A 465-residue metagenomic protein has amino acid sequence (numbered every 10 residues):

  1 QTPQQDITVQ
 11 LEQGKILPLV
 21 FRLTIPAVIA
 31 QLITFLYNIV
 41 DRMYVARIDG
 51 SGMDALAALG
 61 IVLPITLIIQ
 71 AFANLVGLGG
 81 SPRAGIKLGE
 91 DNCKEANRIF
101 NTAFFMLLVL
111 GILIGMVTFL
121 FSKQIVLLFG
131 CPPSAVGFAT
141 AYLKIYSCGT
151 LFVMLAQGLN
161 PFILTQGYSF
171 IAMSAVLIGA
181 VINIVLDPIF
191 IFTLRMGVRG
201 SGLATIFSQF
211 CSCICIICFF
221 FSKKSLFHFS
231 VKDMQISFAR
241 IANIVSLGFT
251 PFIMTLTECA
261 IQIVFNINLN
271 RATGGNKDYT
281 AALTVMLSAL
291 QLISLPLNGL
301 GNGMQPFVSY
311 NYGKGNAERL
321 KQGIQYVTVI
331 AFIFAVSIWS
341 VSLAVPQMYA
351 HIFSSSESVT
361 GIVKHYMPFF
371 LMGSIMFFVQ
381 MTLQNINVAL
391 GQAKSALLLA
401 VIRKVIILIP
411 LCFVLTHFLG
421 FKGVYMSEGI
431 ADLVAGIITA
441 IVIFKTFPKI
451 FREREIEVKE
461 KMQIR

Functional and structural regions predicted by a protein language model:
Q1-T24, A84-L151, R195-F249, V308-G373 (+1 more regions): Short alpha-helical transmembrane segments in multi-pass integral membrane proteins
Q13, L17-L36, V40, I65-F72 (+6 more regions): Residue-level signal for short hydrophobic patches within transmembrane helices of multi-pass membrane transporters
F21, L36-Y37, V76, V117-F121 (+15 more regions): Residue-level signal for transmembrane alpha-helical positions in Major Facilitator Superfamily
R22-D41, I145, G179, S208-S212 (+1 more regions): Transmembrane helical elements of multi-pass membrane transporters/channels
A27, Q31, M43, P82 (+15 more regions): Transmembrane alpha-helix boundary and packing residues in multipass membrane permease domains and related
L32, L36-L56, V126-P133, I189-M196 (+5 more regions): Helix-terminus/linker motif at the lipid-water interface of multi-pass membrane proteins
L56-M116, V153-A172, A282-P346, F377-A396: Small-residue-rich hydrophobic transmembrane alpha-helices
N74-G77, I145-L164, A172-A180, S201-I216 (+4 more regions): Short runs within selected transmembrane alpha-helices of multi-pass transporters and secretion channels
